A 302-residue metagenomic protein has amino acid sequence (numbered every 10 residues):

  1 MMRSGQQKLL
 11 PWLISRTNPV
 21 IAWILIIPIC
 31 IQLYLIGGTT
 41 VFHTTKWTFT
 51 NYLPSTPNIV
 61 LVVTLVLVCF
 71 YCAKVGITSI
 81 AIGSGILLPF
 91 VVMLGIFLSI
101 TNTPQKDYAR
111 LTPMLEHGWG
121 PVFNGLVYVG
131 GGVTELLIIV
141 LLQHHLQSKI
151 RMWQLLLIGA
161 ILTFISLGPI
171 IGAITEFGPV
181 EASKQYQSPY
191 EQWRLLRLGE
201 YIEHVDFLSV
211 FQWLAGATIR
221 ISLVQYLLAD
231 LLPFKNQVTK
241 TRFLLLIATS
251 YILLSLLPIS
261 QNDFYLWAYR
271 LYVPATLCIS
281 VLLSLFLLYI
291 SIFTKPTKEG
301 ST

Functional and structural regions predicted by a protein language model:
M1, I29-T40, V68-F70, L88-N102 (+2 more regions): Selective recognition of specific alpha-helical transmembrane segments in multi-pass small-molecule
M1-N58, T64-V68: Membrane helical hairpin/interfacial module
P28-L33, G37, L53, P57-L65 (+4 more regions): Hydrophobic, membrane-embedded alpha-helices of multi-pass small-molecule transporters
I29, P169-F177, E203-I252: Alpha-helical transmembrane segments of helical membrane proteins, especially in multi-pass transport, channel
Y34, A73, F90-L115, I174 (+1 more regions): Hydrophobic alpha-helical segments and their helix-loop junctions in multi-pass secondary transporters
L65-L87, H144-K149, F264-Y265: Membrane-water interface regions at transmembrane-helix termini and the short interhelical loops of multi-pass membrane
E176-V205: Membrane-interface interhelical connector segments
N236-R242, S255-L277: Extracellular/periplasmic helix-loop-helix junctions in multi-pass membrane proteins
